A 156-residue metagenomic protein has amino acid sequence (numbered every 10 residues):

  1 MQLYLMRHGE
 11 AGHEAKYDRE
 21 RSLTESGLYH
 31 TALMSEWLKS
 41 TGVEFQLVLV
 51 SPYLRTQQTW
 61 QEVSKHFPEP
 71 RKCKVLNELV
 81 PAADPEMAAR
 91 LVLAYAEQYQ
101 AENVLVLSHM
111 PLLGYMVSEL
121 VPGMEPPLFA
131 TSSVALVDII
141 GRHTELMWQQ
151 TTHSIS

Functional and structural regions predicted by a protein language model:
Q2-A83, M124-S132: Active-site-proximal alpha-helix that buttresses catalytic centers in soluble enzyme cores
L5-A11, L105-L112: Histidine-centered catalytic micro-motifs
T59-V63, A88, M116-V117: Hydrophobic packing residues within well-ordered alpha-helices of enzyme cores
V80-A96: Short phosphate-binding loop-to-helix
L91-L105, M147-S156: A polyampholytic, Gly/Pro-enriched intrinsically disordered region
Y95-V104, M110-S132: Non-DNA-binding regulatory cores of transcription-related proteins, predominantly C-terminal effector-binding
V121-I155: Domain-level recognition of soluble alpha/beta enzyme cores, biased toward histidine phosphatases/phosphomutases
